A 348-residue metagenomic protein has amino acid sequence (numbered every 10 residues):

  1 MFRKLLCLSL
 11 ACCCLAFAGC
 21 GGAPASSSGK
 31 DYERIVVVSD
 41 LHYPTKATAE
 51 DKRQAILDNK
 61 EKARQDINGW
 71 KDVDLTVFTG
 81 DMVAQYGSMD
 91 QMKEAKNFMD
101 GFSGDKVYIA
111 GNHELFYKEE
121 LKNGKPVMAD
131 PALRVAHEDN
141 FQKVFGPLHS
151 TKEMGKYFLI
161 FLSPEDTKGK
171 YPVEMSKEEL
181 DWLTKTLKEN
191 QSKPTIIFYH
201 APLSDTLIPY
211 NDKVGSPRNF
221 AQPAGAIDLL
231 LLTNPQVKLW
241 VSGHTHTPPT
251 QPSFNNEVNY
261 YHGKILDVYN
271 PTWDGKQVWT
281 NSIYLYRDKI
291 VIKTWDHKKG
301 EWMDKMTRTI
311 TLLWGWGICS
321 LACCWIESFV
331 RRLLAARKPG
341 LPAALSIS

Functional and structural regions predicted by a protein language model:
M1-K4: Positively charged n-region of N-terminal signal peptides that target proteins for export
C20-M92: N-terminal active-site segment of His-dependent metallophosphoesterases
V37-S39, T76-D81, K106-N112, L162-S163 (+3 more regions): Active-site neighborhood of phospho(di)ester-bond hydrolases with catalytic His/Asp-centered motifs
A47-E50, D81-Y86, P164-M175, N211-S216: Surface-exposed cleft-lining segments at the edges of enzyme active sites
A63-T76, F158-I160, K170-V258: His/acidic metal-ligating clusters that form di-metal
S88-N190, A226, T233-Q236, T250-W273 (+2 more regions): Extended active-site neighborhood of metal-dependent phosphoesterases/phosphodiesterases
Y284-V330: A short C-terminal boundary segment appended to hydrolase-like catalytic domains
